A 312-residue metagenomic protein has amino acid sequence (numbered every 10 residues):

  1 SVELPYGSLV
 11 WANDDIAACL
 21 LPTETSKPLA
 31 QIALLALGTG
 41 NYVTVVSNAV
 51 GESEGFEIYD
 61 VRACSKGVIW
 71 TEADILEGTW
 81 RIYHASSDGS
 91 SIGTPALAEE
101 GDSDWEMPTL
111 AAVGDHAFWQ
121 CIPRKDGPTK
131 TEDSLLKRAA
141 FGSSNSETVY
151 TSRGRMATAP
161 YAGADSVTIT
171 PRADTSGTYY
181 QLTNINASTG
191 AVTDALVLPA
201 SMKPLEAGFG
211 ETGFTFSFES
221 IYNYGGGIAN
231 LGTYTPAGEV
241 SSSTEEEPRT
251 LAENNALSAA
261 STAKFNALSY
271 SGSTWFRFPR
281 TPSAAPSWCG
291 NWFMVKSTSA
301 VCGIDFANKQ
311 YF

Functional and structural regions predicted by a protein language model:
S1-G7, T23-G51, D74-D102, P123-G154 (+4 more regions): Surface-exposed loop/turn elements that mediate protein-protein interactions on large endomembrane-trafficking
S8-L9, I58-D60, M107-T109, T158-A159 (+4 more regions): Conserved beta-strand position repeated once per blade in WD40 beta-propeller domains
N13-I16, C64-G67, G114-H116, G163-S166 (+3 more regions): Short coil/turn segments that connect the beta-strands within blades of beta-propeller domains
I16-C19, S26: Primarily extracytoplasmic ectodomains and periplasmic/lumenal surface modules that are beta-strand-rich
L20, G67, T170: Extracellular/lumenal glycan-associated surfaces
S53-G55, M156-A157: Extracytoplasmic beta-rich repeat domains
E57-L76, W80-Y83, V113, Q120: Extracytosolic low-complexity repeat regions of secreted or lipid-anchored proteins
S103-L110, D115-F118: Fungal eukaryote-biased detector of long internal structured cores
